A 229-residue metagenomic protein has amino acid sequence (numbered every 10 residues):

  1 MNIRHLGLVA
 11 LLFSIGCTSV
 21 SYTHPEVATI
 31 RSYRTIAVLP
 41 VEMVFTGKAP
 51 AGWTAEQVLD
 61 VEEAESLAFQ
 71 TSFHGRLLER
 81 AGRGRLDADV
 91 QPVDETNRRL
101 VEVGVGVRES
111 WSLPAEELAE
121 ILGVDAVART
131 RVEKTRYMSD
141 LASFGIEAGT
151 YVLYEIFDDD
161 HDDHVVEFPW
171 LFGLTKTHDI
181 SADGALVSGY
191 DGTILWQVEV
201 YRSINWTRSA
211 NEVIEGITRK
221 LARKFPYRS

Functional and structural regions predicted by a protein language model:
M1, P25, R108-S110, E116 (+2 more regions): Hydrophobic alpha-helical segments, principally membrane-spanning helices and signal/leader peptides
M1-C17: Sec-dependent bacterial lipoprotein signal peptides
V9-L11, R98-E102, L153-D159: N-terminal start-of-chain detector that recognizes signal peptides and the immediate post-cleavage beginning
C17-K48, I121, K134-S229: C-terminal/domain-edge helix-coil "capping" segments
V44-Y137, G189, T193-V200: N-terminal segment of the mature soluble domain
